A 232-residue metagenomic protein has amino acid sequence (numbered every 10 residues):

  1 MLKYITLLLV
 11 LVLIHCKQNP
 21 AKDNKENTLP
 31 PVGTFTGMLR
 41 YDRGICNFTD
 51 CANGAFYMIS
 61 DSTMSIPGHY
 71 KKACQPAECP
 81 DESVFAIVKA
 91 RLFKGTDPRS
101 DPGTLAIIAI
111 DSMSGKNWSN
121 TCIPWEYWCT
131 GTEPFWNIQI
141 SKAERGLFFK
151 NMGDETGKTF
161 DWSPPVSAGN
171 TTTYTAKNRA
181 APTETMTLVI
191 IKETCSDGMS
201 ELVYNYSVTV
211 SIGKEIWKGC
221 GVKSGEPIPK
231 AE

Functional and structural regions predicted by a protein language model:
L13-H15: C-terminal motif of bacterial Sec signal peptides marking the signal peptidase cleavage site
K17-N19: Bacterial signal peptide processing site
L29-T49, A90: Structural detector for short beta-strands of small beta-barrel domains
F35-M38, R43, K116-N137: Tryptophan-anchored aromatic micro-motifs
G37, Q75-G103: Flexible glycine-rich surface loops and low-complexity tracts that mediate binding to linear polymers
C46-P67: OB-fold (S1/OB) nucleic-acid-binding surfaces
F56-S62, W136-V189: Central antiparallel beta-sheet cores of small beta-barrel/beta-sandwich binding domains
F93-N120: OB-fold/S1-family single-stranded nucleic acid-binding modules
